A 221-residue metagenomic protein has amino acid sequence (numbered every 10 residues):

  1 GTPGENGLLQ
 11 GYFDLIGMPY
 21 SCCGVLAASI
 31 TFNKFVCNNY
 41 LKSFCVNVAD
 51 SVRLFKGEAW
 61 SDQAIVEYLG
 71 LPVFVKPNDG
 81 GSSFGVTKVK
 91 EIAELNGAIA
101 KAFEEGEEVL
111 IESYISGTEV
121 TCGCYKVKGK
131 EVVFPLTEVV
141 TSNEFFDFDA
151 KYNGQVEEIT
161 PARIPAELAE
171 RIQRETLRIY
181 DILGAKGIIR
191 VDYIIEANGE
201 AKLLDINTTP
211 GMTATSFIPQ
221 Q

Functional and structural regions predicted by a protein language model:
G1-F32, N47-D50: A short, GP-enriched loop/loop-strand-helix hinge that lies immediately N-terminal to, or at the N-terminal rim
L9-Q10, N38, I99, P219: Short amphipathic alpha-helical segments and helix-helix/interface helices
F13, S113, G123, Y180-T213: Conserved metal-phosphate-binding beta-hairpin within the catalytic cores of diverse ATP-dependent phosphoryl-transfer
P19-G24, D50, V75-G81, L203-D205: Short beta-strands and strand-loop turn motifs
S29-T118, E170-Q173: Active-site nucleotide/adenylate-binding loops and adjacent lid/helix of ATP-dependent enzymes
S83, V139-S142, N207-Q220: Glycine-rich phosphate/pyrophosphate-binding beta-alpha loops
K90-R174, I195-K202: Phosphate-binding site of ATP-dependent enzymes
